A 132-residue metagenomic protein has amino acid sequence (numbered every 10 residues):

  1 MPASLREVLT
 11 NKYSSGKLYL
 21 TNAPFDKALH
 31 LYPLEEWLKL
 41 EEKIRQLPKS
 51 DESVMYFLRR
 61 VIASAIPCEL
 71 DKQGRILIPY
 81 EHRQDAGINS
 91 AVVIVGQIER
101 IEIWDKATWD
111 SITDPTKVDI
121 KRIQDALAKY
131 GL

Functional and structural regions predicted by a protein language model:
M1, L31, G74-I78, I101-I103: Short, structured motif recognition centered on aromatic/hydrophobic residues
A3-P24: A positional/architectural concept
F25-W37, I103-W109: Short, basic amphipathic alpha-helical segments that act as recognition/interaction helices in nucleic-acid-binding
L29-P67: Helix-adjacent hinge/juxtasegments
I66-R75, Y80-D85, N89: Beta-rich strand-turn-strand
R83-Q97, I101-K106, T113: Short conserved catalytic/interaction loops centered on acidic-Pro-aromatic/His motifs
E102, A107-L132: Short, Lys/Arg-rich amphipathic alpha-helical interaction segments that bind nucleic acids or acidic protein surfaces
